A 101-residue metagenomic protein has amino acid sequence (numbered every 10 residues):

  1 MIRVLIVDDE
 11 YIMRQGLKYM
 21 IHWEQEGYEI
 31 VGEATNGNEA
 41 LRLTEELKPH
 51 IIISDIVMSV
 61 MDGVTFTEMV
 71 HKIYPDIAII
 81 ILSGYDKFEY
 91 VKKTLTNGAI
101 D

Functional and structural regions predicted by a protein language model:
I2, Y28-E29, I77: A structural micro-motif
I2-M13, L17, I52: Conserved acidic segment of CheY-like receiver
L5, E29-G32, D101: Structural signal for short hydrophobic segments within the conserved structured cores of catalytic domains across
I6, E33, I80-S83: Conserved SAM-binding loop
E10-Y11, G27, H50, I56: Short, aliphatic-rich N-terminal leader segments that are intrinsically disordered or form a weak/amphipathic helix
Y11-G32: Two-component/phosphorelay signaling modules centered on CheY-like receiver
Q25-T35, L43, V91: Short hydrophobic/Thr-rich beta-strand motif most characteristic of the beta2 strand and flanking loop of CheY-like
L41-D101: CheY-like receiver
